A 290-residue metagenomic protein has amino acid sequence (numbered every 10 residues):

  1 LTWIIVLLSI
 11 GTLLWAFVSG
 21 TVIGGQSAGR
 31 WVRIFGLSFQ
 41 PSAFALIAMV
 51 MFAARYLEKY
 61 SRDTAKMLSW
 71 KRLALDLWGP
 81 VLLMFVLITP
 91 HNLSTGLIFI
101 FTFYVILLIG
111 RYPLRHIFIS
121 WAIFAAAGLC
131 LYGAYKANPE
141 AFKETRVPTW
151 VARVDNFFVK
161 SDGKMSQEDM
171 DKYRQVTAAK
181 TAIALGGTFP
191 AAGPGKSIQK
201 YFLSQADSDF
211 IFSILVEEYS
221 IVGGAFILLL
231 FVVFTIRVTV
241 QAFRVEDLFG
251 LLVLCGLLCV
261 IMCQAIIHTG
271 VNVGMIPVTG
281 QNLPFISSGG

Functional and structural regions predicted by a protein language model:
L1-D171, S213-V271: Hydrophobic alpha-helical transmembrane segments of multi-pass inner membrane proteins, especially in bacterial systems
N92-I98, A191-G195, A206-S208, P277-T279 (+1 more regions): Transmembrane helix boundary and interhelical junction motifs in multipass membrane proteins
F99, G195-Q199, L230, N272-N282: Re-entrant/interfacial helical elements at transmembrane boundaries that shape and gate the permeation pathway
A152, R174-A178, A206-F210: Short hydrophobic, aromatic-rich alpha-helical segments embedded in or entering the lipid bilayer of multi-pass
E168-K172, K200, M275: Replace "in large, NTP-powered and nucleic-acid-processing enzymes" with "in large, NTP-powered factors and other
D171-P190: Extracytosolic (periplasmic/ER-lumenal) interhelical loops and adjacent juxtamembrane/interface segments of multi-pass
A184-V222: Long extracytoplasmic/lumenal interhelical loops at the membrane interface of multi-pass membrane proteins
Q264-G290: A juxtamembrane structural motif centered on a specific transmembrane helix
